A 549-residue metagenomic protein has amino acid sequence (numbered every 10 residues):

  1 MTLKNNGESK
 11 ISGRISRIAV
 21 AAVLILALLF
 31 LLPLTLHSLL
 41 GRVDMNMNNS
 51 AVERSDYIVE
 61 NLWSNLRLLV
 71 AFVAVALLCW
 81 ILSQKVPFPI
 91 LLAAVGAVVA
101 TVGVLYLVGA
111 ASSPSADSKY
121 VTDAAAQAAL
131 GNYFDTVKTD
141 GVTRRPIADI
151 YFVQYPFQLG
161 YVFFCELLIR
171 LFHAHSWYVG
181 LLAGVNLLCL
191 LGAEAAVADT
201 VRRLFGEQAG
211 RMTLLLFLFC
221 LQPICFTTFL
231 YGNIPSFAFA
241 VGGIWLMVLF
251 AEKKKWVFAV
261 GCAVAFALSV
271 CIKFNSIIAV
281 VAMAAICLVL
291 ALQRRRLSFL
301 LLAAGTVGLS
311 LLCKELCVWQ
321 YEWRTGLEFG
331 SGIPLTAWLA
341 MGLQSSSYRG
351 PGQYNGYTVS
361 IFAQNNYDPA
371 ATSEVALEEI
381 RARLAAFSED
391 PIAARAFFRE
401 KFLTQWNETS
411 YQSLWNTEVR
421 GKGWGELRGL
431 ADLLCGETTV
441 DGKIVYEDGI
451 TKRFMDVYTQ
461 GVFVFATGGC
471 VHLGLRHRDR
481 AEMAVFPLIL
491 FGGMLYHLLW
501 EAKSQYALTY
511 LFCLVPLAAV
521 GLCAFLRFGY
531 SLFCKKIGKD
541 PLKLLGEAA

Functional and structural regions predicted by a protein language model:
M1-L107, L300-G308, I537-A549: Start-transfer (signal-anchor) and selected internal transmembrane alpha helices of multi-pass inner/ER membrane
T35, E53-V70, W177, L181 (+2 more regions): Membrane-interface anchor segments at the N-terminal boundary of transmembrane helices in multi-pass membrane enzymes
F134-P146, Y321-L430: Membrane-proximal stem/loop segments at transmembrane-domain junctions that anchor or position
F152-F163, F172-G192, K452-V457: Loop-to-helix entry region of an early transmembrane alpha helix in multi-pass inner-membrane enzymes
G184-L204, G242, F465-G469: Transmembrane-helix motifs of polytopic, lipid-linked glycan transferases
E194-F219, R480-F486: Transmembrane-helix signature of polytopic, membrane-embedded enzymes that assemble or transfer cell-envelope glycans
F205, G243-F258: Membrane-interface transmembrane helices that cradle and orient dolichyl/undecaprenyl
Q222-S236: Short acidic/glycine- and proline-prone juxtamembrane loop motifs at membrane-interface regions of multi-pass membrane
